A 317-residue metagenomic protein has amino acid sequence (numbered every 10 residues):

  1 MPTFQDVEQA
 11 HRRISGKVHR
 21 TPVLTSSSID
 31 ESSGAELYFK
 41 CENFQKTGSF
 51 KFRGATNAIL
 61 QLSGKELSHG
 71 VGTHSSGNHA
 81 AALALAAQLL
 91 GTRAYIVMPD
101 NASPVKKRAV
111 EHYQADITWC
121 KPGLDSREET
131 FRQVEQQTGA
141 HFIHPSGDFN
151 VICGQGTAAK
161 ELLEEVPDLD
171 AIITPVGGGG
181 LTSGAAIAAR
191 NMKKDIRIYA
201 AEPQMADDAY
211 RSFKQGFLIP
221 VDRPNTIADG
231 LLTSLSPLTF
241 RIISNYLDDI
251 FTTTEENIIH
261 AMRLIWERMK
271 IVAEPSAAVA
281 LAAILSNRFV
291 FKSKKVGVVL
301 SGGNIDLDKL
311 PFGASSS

Functional and structural regions predicted by a protein language model:
M1-S317: PLP-dependent amino-acid enzyme catalytic core
